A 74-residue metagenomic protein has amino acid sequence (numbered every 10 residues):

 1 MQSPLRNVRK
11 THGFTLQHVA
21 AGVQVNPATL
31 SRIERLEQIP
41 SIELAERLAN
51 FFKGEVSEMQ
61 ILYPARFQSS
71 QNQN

Functional and structural regions predicted by a protein language model:
M1, L5, S57-E58: Hydrophobic side chains within well-formed alpha-helices
S3-V19, R47: Short basic helix-loop element that most often maps to the first helix and adjoining turn of HTH DNA-binding modules
G13-R32: Short alpha-helical DNA-recognition segment
V23, E34, Y63-A65: A general structural motif at alpha-helix termini
P27, I39-I42, N50, V56-N74: Short, charged recognition helix plus adjacent turn of helix-turn-helix-like nucleic-acid-binding domains
E34, L44, F52: DNA major-groove recognition helix of helix-turn-helix
